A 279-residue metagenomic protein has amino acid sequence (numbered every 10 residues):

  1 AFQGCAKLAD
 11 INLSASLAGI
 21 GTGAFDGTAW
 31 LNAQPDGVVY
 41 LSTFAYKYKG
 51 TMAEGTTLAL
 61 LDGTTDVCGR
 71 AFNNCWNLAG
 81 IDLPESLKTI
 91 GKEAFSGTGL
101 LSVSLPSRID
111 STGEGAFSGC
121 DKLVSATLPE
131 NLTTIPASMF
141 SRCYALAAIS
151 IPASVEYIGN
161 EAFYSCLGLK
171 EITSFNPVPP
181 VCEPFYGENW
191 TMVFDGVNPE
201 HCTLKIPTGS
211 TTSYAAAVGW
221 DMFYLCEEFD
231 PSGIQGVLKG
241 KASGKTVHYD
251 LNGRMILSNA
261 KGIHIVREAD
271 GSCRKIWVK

Functional and structural regions predicted by a protein language model:
A1-Q3, T22-D26, G69-A71, G91-A94 (+4 more regions): Consensus positions within tandem repeat domains that build extended binding/scaffold surfaces
C5-G19, T28-S42, G50-D66, W76-T89 (+6 more regions): Structural signature of tandem-repeat unit edges
Q34-P35, S243-T246, G262: Short loop/turn microsegments at loop-to-beta-strand junctions
C166, Y186-E200: Short, conserved loop/helix-junction motifs that constitute active-site signature segments in enzyme catalytic cores
A216-G233: A recurrent domain-boundary module in secreted/ectodomain proteins
D230-N252: Residue-level detector of functionally pivotal "anchor" positions at catalytic/ligand-binding pockets or at interdomain
I263-K279: C-terminal tail/sorting-segment detector
